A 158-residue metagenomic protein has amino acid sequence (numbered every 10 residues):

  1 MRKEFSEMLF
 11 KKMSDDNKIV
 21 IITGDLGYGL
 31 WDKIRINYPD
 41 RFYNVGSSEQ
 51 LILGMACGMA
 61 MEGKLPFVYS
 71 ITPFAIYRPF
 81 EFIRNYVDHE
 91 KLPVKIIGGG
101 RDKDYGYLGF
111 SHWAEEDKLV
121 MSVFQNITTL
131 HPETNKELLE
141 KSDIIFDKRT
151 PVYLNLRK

Functional and structural regions predicted by a protein language model:
M1-K158: Thiamine diphosphate
